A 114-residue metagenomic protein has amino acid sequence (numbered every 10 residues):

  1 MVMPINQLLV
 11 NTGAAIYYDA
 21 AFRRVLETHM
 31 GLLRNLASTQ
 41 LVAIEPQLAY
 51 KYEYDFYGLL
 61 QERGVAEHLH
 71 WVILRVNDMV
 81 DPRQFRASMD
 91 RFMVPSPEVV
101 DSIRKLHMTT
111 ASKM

Functional and structural regions predicted by a protein language model:
M1-M114: Cell-surface/extracellular proteins and modules involved in cell-wall/glycan interaction or trafficking/anchoring
